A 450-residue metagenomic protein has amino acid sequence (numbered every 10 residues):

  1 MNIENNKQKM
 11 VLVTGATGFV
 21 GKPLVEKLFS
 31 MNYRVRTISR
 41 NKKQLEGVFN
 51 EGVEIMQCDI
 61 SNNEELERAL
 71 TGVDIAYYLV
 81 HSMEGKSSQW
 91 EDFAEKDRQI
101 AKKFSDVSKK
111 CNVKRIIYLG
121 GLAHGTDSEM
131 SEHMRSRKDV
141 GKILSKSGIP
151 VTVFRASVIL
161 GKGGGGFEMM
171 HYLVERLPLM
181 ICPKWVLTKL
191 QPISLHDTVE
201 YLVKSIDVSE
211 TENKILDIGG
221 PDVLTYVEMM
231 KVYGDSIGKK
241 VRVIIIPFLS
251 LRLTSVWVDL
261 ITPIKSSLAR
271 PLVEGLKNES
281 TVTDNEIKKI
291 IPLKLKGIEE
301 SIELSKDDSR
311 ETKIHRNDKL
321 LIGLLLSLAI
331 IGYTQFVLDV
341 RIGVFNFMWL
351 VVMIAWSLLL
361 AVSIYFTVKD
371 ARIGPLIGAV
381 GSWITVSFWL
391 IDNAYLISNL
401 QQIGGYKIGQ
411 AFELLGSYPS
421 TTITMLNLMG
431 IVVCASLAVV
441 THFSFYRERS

Functional and structural regions predicted by a protein language model:
N2-N5, Y201-L268, E279-H315: Mid/C-terminal beta-alpha module of Rossmann-like enzyme folds, strongest in SDR-family dehydrogenases/epimerases
I3-E4, Q8-M31: N-terminal Rossmann NAD(P)H-binding glycine-rich loop of SDR-like oxidoreductase domains
K43-C111, L122-E129: NAD(P)H-binding glycine-rich loop region in Rossmannoid oxidoreductase-like domains and their noncatalytic homologs
I100, R135-S136, G165-G166, W185-I206 (+1 more regions): Substrate-positioning beta->alpha
G120, K142-G163, Y172, R176 (+1 more regions): Conserved beta-loop-beta element that borders a ligand/cofactor-binding pocket
E129, T152-M169, T188, L224: Flexible, glycine-rich beta-alpha linker
Y333-D339, I384-Q402: C-terminal TM-helix exit segments that contain a strictly Trp-centered aromatic cap at the helix terminus
Y406-F445: Alpha-helical membrane-associated segments of multi-pass integral membrane proteins
